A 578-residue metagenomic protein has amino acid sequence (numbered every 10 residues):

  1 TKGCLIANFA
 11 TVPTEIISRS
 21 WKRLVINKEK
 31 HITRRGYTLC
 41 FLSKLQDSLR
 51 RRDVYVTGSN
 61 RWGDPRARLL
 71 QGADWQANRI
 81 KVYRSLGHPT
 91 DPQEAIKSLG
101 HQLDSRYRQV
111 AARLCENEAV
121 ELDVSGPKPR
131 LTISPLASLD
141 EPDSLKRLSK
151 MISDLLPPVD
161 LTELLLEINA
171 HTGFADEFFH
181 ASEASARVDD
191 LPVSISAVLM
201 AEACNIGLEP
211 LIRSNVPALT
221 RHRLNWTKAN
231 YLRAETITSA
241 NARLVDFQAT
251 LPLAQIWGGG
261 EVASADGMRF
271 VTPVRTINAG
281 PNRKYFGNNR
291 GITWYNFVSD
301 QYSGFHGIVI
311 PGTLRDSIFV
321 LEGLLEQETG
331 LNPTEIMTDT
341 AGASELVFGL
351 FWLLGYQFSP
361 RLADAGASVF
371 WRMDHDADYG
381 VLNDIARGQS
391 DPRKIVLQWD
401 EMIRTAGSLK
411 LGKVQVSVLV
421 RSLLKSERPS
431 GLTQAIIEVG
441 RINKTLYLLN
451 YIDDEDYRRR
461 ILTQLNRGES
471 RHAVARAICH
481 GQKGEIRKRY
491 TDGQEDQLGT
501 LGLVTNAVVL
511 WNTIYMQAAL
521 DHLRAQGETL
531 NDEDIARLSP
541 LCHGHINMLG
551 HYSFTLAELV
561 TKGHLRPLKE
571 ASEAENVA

Functional and structural regions predicted by a protein language model:
T1-H101: Long amphipathic alpha-helical coiled-coil/heptad-repeat bundle
D104-S214: Structured, charged N-terminal subsegments at the starts of enzyme catalytic cores and at intra-chain domain/subunit
E167, H171-E177, R187, T250-D316: Active-site cores of enzymes that catalyze phosphoryl transfer or operate on phosphate-rich substrates
F179-E183, I212-R213, A240-R243, W257-V262: Short coil/turn segments at secondary-structure boundaries
I195, N230-A234, F270: Long, positively charged leader/targeting segments at protein N-termini
I212-L251, N282-D400: Catalytic or ion-translocation cores adjacent to nucleophile or general acid/base/metal-coordination motifs in diverse
D266-M268, T340-A343, G366-S368, L419-E427: A glycine-rich phosphate-binding loop feature that marks nucleotide/adenosyl-phosphate handling sites
A377, D384-A578: Long, compositionally biased intrinsically disordered regions
